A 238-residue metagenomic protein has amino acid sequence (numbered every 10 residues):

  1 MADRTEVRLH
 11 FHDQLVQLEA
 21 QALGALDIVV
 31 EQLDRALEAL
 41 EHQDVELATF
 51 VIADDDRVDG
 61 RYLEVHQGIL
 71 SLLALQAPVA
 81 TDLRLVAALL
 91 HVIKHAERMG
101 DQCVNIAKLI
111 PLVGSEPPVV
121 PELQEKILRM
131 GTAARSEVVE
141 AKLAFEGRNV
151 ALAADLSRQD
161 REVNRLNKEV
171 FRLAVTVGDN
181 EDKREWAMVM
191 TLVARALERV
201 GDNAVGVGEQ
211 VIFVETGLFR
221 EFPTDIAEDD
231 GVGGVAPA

Functional and structural regions predicted by a protein language model:
M1-A238: Cytosolic, long alpha-helical scaffolding segments
